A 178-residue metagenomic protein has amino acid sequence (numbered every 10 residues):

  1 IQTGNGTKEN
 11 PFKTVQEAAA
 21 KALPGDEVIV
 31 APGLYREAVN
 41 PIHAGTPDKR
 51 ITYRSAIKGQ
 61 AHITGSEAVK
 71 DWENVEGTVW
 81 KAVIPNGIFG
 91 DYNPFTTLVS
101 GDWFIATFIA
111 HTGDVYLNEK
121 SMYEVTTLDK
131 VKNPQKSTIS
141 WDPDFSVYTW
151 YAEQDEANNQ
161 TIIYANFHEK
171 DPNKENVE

Functional and structural regions predicted by a protein language model:
I1-E178: Extracellular polysaccharide-degrading/modifying enzymes targeting complex plant/algal/animal polysaccharides
